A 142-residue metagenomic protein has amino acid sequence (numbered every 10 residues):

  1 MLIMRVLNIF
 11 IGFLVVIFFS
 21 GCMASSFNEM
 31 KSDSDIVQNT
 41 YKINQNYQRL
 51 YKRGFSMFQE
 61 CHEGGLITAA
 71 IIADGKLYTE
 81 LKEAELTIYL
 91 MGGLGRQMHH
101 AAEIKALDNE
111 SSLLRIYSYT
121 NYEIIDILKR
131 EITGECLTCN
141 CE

Functional and structural regions predicted by a protein language model:
M1-L2, E85: A detector of low-complexity, intrinsically disordered, Ser/Thr/Gly/Pro/Ala-rich segments
L2-I11: Bacterial N-terminal signal peptides that target proteins for export
F18-G21: C-terminal motif of bacterial Sec signal peptides marking the signal peptidase cleavage site
M23-E142: Ser/Thr-rich, low-complexity intrinsically disordered terminal regions
